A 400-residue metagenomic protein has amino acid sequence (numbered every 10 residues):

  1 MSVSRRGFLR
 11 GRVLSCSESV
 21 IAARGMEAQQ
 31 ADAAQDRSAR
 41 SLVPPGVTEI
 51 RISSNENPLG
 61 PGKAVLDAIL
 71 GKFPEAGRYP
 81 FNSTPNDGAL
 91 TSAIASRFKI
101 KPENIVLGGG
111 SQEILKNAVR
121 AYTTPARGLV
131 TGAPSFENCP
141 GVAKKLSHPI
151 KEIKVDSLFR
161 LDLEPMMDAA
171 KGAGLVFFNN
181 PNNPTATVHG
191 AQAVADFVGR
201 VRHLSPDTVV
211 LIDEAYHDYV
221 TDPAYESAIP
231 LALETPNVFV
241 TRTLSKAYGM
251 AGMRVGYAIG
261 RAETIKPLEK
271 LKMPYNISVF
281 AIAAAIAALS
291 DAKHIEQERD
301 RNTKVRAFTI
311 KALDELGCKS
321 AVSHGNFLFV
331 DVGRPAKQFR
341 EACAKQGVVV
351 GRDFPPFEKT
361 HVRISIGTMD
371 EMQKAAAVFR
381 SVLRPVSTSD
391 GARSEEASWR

Functional and structural regions predicted by a protein language model:
M1-S17: N-terminal secretory signal peptides and thylakoid transit peptides that target proteins across membranes
M26-G110, N117: N-terminal small-domain helix-loop-helix segment of the aminotransferase-like
G62, N237-A321: PLP-dependent aminotransferase class I/II
A121-N179: PLP-dependent aminotransferase-like
V155, N302-T303, D314-Q346, I366 (+1 more regions): Conserved PLP-binding catalytic core of the aspartate aminotransferase-like
L163-K171, P184-V210, E214-A247, E263: Active-site pre-lysine segment of PLP-dependent enzymes
A342-Q346, G351, P355-R400: PLP-dependent enzyme catalytic core of the Aspartate aminotransferase-like
